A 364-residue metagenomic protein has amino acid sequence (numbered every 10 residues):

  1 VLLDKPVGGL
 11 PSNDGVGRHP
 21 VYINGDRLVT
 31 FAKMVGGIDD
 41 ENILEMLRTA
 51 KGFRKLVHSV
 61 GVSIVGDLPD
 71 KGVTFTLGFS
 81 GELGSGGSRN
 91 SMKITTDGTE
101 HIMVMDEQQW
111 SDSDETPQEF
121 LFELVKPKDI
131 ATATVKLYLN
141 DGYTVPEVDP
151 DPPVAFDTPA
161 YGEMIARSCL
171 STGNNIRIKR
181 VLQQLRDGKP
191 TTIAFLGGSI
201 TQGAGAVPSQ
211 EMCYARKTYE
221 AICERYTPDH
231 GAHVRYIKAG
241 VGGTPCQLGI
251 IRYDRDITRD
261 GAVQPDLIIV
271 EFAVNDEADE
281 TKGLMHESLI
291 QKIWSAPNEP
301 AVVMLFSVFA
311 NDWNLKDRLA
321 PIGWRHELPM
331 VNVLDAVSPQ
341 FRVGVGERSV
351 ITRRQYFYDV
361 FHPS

Functional and structural regions predicted by a protein language model:
V1-L196, T201-S209, Y226-A232, Y358-P363: N-terminal secretory targeting modules
E100-I102, F272, L289-I290: Residue-level detection of beta-strand scaffold positions
A155-E287, N298, V308-L315: Conserved SGNH/GDSL esterase-like catalytic core that processes O-acyl groups on lipids and polysaccharides
M164-I176, D276, A310-S364: Catalytic His-Asp segment of secreted/periplasmic serine-dependent ester chemistry enzymes
E220, Q291-S295, A320-W324: Surface-exposed alpha-helical segments enriched in charged/polar residues
I237-A239, V303, V331: General small-molecule cofactor/ligand-binding pocket signal
W294-V303, L328: A short helix->loop->beta-strand "cap" motif at the edges of active sites that frequently abuts
